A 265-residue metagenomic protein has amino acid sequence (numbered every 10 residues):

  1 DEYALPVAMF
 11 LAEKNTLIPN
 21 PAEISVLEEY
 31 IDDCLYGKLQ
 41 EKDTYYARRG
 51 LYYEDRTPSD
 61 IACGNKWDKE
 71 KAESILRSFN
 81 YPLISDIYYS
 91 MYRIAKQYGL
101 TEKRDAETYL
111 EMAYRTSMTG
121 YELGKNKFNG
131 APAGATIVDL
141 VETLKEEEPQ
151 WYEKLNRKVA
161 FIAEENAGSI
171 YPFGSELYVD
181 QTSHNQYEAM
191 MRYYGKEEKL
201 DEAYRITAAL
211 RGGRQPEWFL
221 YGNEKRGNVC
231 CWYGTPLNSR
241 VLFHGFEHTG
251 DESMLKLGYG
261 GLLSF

Functional and structural regions predicted by a protein language model:
D1-P236, R240-H244: Catalytic cores of extracellular degradative/oxidative enzymes
L237-F265: Extended polysaccharide-engagement surfaces of secreted carbohydrate-active enzymes
